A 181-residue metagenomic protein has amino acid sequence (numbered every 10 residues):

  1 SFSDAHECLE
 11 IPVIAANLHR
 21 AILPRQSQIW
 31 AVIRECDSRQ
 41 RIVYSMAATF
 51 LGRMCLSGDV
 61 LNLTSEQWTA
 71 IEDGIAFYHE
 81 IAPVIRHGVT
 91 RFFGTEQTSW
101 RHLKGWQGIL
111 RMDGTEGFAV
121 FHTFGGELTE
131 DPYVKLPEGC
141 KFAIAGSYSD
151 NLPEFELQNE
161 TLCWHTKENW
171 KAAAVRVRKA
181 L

Functional and structural regions predicted by a protein language model:
S1-N62: Glycan-recognition surfaces
T49, A119-F121, I144, V175: Hydrophobic, well-ordered secondary-structure elements that form the walls of internal hydrophobic environments
G52, D59, H122-F124, R178: Structured loops at beta-to-helix junctions and adjacent beta-edge loops in soluble globular domains
G52, S57-T95: Aromatic- and carboxylate-lined catalytic core of secreted/periplasmic carbohydrate-active enzymes
T98-C140: Carbohydrate-binding surface patches
F124-G126, S147-Y148, L181: Short, flexible beta-strand-to-coil junctions
G139-Y148: Short aromatic-acidic-glycine turn motif
P153-L181: C-terminal beta-strand-rich structural cap/linker in extracellular carbohydrate-active enzymes
